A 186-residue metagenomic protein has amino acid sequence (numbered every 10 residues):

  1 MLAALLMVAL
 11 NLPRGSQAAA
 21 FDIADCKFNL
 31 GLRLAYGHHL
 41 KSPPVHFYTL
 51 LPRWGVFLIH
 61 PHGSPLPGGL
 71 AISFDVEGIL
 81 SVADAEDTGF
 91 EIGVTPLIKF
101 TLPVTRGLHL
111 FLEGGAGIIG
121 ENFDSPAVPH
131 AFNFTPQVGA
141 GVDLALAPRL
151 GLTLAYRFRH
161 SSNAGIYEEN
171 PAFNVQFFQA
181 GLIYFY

Functional and structural regions predicted by a protein language model:
L2-N11: Bacterial N-terminal signal peptides
R14-K27, L58-I72, P103-H109, L146-L150: Short loop/turn motifs that connect adjacent beta-strands in outer-membrane beta-barrel proteins
F28-Y36, F74-L80, L112-I118, L154-F158: Transmembrane beta-barrel strands of outer-membrane/channel proteins
A35-K41, P61, I79-A85, I118-S125 (+1 more regions): Sequence/structural signature of outer-membrane beta-barrel proteins
Y36, V56-L58, F100-L102, V142-L144 (+1 more regions): Residue-level signature of outer-membrane beta-barrel architecture
S42-F47, G68, E86-F90, A127-F132 (+1 more regions): Replace "Gram-negative outer membrane beta-barrel proteins" with "bacterial and organellar outer membrane beta-barrel
L50-P52, F173-Y186: Outer-membrane beta-barrel "beta-signal"
P52, V94-I98, L112, V138-A140 (+1 more regions): Membrane-embedded beta-strands of outer-membrane beta-barrel proteins, especially the hydrophobic/small aromatic
